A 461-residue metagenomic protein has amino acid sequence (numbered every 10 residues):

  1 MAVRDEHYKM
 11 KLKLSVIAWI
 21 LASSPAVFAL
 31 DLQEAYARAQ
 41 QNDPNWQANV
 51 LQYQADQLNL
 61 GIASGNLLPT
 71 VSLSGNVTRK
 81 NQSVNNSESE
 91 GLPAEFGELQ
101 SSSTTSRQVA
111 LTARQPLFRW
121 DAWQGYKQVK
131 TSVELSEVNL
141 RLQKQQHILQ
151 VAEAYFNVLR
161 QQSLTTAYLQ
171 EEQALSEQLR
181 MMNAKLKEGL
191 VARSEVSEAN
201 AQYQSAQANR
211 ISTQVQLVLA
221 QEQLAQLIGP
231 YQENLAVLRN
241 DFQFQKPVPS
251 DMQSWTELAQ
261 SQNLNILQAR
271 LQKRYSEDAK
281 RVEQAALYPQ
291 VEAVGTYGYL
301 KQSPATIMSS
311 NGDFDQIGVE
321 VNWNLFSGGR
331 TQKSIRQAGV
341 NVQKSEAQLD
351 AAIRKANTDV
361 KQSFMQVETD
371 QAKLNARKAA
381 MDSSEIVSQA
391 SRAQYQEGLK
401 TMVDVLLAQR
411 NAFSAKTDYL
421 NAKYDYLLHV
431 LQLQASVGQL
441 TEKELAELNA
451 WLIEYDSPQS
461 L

Functional and structural regions predicted by a protein language model:
D5-V16: Bacterial N-terminal signal peptides that target proteins for export
F28-N76, Q82-S83, Y231-R274, N324-L325 (+4 more regions): Bacterial Sec-pathway N-terminal export signals of envelope proteins
A37-Q47, Q54-T70, S103, A110-Q128 (+7 more regions): A glycine-/polar-enriched beta->alpha junction
A48-A63, Q143, H147-Y168, E177 (+5 more regions): Amphipathic alpha-helical coiled-coil segments
S74-T112, R239-P249, R281, V294-R330 (+2 more regions): Small/polar, glycine/serine/threonine/aspartate-rich low-complexity segments that form flexible
Q146-Q260, Q366, D370, N411-F413 (+1 more regions): Periplasmic alpha-helical coiled-coil/stalk elements that build and connect Gram-negative outer-membrane
D418-L461: Acidic, low-complexity, intrinsically disordered peripheral segments
